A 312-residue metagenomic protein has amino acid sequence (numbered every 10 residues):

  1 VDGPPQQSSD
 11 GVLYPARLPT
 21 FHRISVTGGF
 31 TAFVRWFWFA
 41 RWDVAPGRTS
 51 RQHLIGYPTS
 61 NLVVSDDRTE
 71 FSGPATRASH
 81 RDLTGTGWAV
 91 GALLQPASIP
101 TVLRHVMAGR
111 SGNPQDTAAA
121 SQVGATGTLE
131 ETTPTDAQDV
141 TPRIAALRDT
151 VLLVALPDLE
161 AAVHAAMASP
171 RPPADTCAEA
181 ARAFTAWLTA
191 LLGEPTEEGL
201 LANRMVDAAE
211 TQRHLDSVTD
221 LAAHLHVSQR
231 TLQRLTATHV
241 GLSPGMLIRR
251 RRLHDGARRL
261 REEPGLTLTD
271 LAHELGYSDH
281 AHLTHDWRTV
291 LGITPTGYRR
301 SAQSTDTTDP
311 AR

Functional and structural regions predicted by a protein language model:
V1-Q229, H239-P244, R258-E262, T267-S278 (+1 more regions): Alpha-helical bundle regulatory/interaction domains
L235, H239, L247, H285-D286 (+2 more regions): Residues in the recognition helix of alpha-helical DNA-binding motifs
